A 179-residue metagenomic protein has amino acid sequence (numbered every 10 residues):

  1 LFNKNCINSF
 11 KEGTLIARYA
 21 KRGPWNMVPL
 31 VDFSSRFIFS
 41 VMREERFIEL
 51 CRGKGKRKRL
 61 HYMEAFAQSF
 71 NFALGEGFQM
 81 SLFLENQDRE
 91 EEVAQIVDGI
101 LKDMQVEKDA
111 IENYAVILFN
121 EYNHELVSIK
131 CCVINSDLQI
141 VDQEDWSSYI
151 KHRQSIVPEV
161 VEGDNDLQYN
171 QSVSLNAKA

Functional and structural regions predicted by a protein language model:
L1-L15: Acidic-basic catalytic patches of nuclease active cores, encompassing PD-(D/E)XK and other metal-cofactor nuclease
C6, C51, C131-C132: Generic recognition of cysteine residues
I16-R18, D103-M104: Catalytic micro-motifs at enzyme active sites that drive phosphoryl/nucleotidyl and oxygen chemistry
A20-W25: Long, hydrophobic alpha/beta structural blocks
V28-S35: Active-site beta-strand termini and strand-to-loop segments that position acidic
L30, R52-K56, E144-W146: Surface-exposed beta-strand edges and their flanking turn/coil or helix-capping segments
R36-D98: A recognition module on extended beta-rich or small alphabeta surfaces enriched in W/G with H and D/E
D98-A179: Glycine-rich, aromatic-bearing surface loops/beta-hairpins
